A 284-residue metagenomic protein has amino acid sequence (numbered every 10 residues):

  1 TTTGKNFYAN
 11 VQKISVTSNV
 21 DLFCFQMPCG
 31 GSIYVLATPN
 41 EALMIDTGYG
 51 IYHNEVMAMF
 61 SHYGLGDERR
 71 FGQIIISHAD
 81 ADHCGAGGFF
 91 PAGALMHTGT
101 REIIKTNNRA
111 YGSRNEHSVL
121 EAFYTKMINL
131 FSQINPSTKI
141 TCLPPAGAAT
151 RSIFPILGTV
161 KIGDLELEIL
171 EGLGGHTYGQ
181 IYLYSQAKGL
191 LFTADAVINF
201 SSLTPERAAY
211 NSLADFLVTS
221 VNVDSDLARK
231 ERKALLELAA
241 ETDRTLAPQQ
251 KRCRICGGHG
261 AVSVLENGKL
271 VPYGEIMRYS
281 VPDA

Functional and structural regions predicted by a protein language model:
F7-Y63, I181-I198: Conserved beta-strand hairpin/beta-sheet module of binuclear metal-dependent hydrolase folds, prominently
Q12-S18, Y34-A37, P145-Q186, L190: Core dinuclear metal-dependent hydrolase active-site scaffold
G30, G50-Y52, S77-G85, R101-I103 (+4 more regions): Active-site environment of divalent metal-dependent phosphoester hydrolases
I45-T47, R70-D82, A94-H97, E171-G175 (+4 more regions): Active-site neighborhood of phospho(di)ester-bond hydrolases with catalytic His/Asp-centered motifs
V56-A58, A86-F89, N108-R109, T204-E206 (+1 more regions): Short amphipathic alpha-helical segments
H62-T150, Y279-S280: Active-site HxH/HxHxD metal-binding segment of metal-dependent hydrolases
H97-G112, G189-P205: Short, solvent-exposed beta-strand-terminating loops
I198-A284: Cap/insert and terminal regions of metallo-dependent hydrolase folds
